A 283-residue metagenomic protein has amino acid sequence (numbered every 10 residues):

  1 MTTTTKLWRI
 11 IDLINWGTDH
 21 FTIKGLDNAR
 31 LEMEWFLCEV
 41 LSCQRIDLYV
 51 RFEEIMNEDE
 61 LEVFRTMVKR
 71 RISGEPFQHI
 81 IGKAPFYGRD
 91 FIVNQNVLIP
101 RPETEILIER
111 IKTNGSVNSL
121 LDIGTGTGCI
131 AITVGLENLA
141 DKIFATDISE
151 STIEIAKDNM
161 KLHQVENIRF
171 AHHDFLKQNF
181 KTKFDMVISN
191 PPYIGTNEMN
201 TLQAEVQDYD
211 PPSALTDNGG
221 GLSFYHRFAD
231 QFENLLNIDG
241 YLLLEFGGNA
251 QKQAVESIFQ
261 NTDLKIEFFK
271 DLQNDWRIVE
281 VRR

Functional and structural regions predicted by a protein language model:
T3-F64: A short N-terminal interaction module
I14, M33-E34, F64, G74-F77 (+8 more regions): A general structural signal for well-ordered alpha-helical segments in protein cores
L26, N138-L139, K161-E166, L235-L236 (+1 more regions): Short helix-capping segments at alpha-helix termini
F36, G74, T104, I130 (+5 more regions): Residue-level signal for inorganic ion chemistry
C38-R110, N114: Conserved AdoMet
P102-T201, N249: Conserved SAM/SAH cofactor-binding pocket of Class I
Y193-S223: Mobile active-site "lid"/loop adjacent to the S-adenosyl-L-methionine
G219-V281: Conserved Class I SAM-dependent methyltransferase catalytic core
